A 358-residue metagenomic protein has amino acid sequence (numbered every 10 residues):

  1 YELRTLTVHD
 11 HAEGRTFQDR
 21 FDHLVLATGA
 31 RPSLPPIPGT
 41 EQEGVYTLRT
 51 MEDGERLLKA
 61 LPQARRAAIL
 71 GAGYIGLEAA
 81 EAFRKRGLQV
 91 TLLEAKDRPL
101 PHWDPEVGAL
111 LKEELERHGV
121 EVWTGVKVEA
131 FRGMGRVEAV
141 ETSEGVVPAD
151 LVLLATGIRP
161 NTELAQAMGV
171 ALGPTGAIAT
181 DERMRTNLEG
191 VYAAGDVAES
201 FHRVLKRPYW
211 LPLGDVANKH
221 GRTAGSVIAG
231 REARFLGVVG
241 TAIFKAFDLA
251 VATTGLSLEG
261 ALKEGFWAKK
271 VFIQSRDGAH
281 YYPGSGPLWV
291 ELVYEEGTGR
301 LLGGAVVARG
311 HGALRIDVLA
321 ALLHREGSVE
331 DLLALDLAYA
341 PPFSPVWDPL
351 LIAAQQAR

Functional and structural regions predicted by a protein language model:
Y1-A12, D19, K85-T180: A Rossmann-like FAD-binding core segment of flavoenzymes
Y1-G39: A conserved beta-strand/loop capping segment in the N-terminal third of enzymes that catalyze redox or closely related
L26-R86, E121, P174, T180-E182: Glycine-rich dinucleotide-binding loop and its adjacent helix/turn
E41-A64, R132-E141, V146-T223, V318 (+1 more regions): FAD-site-proximal beta/loop scaffold in flavoenzymes
R66-A68, Y74-A130, L211-A217, A233-F235 (+1 more regions): Rossmann-like dinucleotide-binding cores of NAD(P)H-dependent redox enzymes
T156, L249-T254, K263-R358: Flexible, glycine-rich terminal cap/loop adjacent to redox cofactors in electron-transfer oxidoreductases
A171-P174, R231-A242, W267-V271: A short alpha-helix-loop-beta-strand transition element characteristic of N-terminal alpha/beta dinucleotide-binding
T180, A194-S257, F343-R358: A conserved FAD-binding loop/helix module that cradles the flavin
